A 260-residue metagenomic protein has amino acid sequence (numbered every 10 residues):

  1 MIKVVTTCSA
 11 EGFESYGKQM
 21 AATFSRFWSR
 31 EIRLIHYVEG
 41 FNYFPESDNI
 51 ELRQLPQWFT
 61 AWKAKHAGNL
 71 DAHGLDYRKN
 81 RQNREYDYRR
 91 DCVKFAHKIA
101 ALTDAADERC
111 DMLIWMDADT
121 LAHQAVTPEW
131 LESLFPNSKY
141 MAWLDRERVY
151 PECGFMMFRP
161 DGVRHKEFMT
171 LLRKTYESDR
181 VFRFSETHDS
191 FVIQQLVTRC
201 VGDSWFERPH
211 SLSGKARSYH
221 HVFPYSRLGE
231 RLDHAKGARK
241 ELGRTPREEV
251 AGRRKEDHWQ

Functional and structural regions predicted by a protein language model:
M1-E11, S15-K18: N-proximal low-complexity "stem/linker" segments adjacent to membrane-targeting elements
S15-K18, A96-A100, T187-Q195: A structural signal for well-ordered alpha-helical segments within the folded catalytic domains of diverse enzymes
T23-E31: Short, acidic, metal-binding catalytic loop of nucleotide-sugar glycosyltransferases
L34-E39: Short internal beta-strands
N42-E108: Active-site-proximal specificity loops/subdomain of glycosyltransferases
R90, K94-W143: GT-A fold catalytic core of metal-dependent nucleotide-sugar glycosyltransferases, centered on the diacidic
H123-S190: Conserved catalytic core of nucleotide-sugar-dependent glycosyltransferases
V163-Q260: Catalytic core and acceptor-binding pocket of nucleotide-sugar-dependent glycosyltransferases
